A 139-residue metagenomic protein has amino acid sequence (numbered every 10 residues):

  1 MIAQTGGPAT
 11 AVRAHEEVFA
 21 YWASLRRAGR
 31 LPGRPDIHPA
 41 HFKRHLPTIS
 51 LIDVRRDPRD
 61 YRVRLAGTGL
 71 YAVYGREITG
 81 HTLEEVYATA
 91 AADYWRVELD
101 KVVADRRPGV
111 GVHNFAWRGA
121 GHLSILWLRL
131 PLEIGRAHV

Functional and structural regions predicted by a protein language model:
I2-R136: Sensory/regulatory domains in signal-transduction proteins
